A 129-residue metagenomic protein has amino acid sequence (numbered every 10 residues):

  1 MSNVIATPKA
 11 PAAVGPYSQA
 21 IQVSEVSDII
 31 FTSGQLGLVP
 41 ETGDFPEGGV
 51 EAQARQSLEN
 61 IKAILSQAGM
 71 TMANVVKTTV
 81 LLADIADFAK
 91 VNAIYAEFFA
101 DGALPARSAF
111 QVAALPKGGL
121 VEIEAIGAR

Functional and structural regions predicted by a protein language model:
S2-R129: Short, polar/acidic, helix-capping and beta-turn segments at strand->helix junctions that line the mouths
